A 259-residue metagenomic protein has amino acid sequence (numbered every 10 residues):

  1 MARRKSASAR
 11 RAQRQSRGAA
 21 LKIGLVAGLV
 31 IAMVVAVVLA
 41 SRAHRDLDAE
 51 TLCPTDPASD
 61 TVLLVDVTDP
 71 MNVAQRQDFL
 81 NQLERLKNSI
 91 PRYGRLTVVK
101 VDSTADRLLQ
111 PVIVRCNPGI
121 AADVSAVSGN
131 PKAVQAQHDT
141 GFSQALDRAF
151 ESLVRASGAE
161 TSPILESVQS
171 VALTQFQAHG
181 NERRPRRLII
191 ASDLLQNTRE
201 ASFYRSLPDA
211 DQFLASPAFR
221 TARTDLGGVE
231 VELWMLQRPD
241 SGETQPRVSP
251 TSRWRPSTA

Functional and structural regions predicted by a protein language model:
S6-Q75, N88: Acidic, polar low-complexity linker/tail segments
S16, L39, A210-A259: Von Willebrand factor type A / integrin I
D56-K132, R187-L188: Von Willebrand factor
D56-P70, D147-V154, W234-P239: Acidic/histidine-rich, surface-exposed loop or edge segments in extracytoplasmic proteins
D66-V67, V171, P185-R199: DG-centered beta-turn motif at the end of beta-strands
D78-R85, Q169, L173, D211-R220: N-terminal post-signal-peptidase region of extra-cytosolic proteins
E84-R92, A172-G180, Q196: Sec-exported extracytoplasmic/periplasmic mature domains
D123-R183: Von Willebrand factor
